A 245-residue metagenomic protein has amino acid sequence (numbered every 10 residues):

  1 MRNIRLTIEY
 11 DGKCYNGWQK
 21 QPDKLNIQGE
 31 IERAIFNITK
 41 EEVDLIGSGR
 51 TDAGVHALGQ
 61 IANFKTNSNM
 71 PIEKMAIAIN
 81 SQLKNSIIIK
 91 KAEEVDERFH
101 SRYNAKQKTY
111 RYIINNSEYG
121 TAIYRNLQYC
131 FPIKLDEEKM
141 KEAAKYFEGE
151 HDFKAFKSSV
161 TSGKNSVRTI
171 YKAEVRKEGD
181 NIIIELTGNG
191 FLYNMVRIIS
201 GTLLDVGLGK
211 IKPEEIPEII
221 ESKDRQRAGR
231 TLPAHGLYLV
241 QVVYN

Functional and structural regions predicted by a protein language model:
M1-N245: Structured-RNA-binding interfaces characteristic of tRNA pseudouridine synthases
